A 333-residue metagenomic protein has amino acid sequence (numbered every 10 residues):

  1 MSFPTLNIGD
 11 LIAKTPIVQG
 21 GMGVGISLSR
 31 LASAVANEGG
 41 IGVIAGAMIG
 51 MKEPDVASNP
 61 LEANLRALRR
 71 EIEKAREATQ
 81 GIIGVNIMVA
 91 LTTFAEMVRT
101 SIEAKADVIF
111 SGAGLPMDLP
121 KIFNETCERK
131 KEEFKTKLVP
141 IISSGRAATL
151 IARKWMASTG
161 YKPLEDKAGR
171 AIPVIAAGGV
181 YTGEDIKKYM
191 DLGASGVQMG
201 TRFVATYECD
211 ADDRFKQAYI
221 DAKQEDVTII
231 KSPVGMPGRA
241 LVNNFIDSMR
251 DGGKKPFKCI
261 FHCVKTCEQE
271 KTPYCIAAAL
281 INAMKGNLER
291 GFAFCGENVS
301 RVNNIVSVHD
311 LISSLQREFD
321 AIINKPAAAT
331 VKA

Functional and structural regions predicted by a protein language model:
M1-P163: Active-site entrance/lid segments in N-terminal catalytic domains of soluble metabolic enzymes
V18, A148, A157-I175, Y181-A333: Conserved active-site-proximal phosphate/metal-binding subdomains
I26, V180-Y181: Residue-level detector of alpha-helix initiation sites
A45, N86, I141, A177 (+2 more regions): Generic beta-sheet signal
